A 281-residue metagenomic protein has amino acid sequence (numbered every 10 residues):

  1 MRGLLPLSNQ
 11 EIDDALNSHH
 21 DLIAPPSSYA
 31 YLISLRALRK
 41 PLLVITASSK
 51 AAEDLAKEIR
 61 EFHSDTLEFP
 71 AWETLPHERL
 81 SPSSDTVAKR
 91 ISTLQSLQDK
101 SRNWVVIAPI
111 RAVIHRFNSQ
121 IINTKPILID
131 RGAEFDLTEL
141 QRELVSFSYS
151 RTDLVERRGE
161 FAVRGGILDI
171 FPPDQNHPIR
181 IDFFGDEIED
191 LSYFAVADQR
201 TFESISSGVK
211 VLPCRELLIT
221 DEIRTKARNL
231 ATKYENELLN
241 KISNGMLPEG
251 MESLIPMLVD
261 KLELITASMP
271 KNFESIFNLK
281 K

Functional and structural regions predicted by a protein language model:
M1-K281: ASCE RecA-like P-loop NTPase motor cores that couple ATP hydrolysis to mechanical translocation on nucleic acids
